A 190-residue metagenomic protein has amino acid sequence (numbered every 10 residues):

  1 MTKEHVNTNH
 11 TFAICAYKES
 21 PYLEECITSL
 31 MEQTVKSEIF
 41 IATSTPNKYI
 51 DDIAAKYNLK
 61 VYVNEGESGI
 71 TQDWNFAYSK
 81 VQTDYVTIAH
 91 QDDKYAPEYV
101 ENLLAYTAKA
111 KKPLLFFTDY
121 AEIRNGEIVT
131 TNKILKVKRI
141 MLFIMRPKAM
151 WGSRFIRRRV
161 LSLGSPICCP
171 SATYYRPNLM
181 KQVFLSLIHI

Functional and structural regions predicted by a protein language model:
M1-S29: N-proximal low-complexity "stem/linker" segments adjacent to membrane-targeting elements
T28-S37: Short, acidic, metal-binding catalytic loop of nucleotide-sugar glycosyltransferases
A42-D51, G66: A conserved acidic beta->alpha catalytic loop
E65-V81: Glycine-rich, basic loop-to-helix element that forms the pyrophosphate-binding segment of sugar-nucleotide handling
V86: Short aromatic/hydrophobic "clamp" motif used to bind/position activated sugar donors
H90-K94, D119: The conserved acidic donor/metal-binding loop of glycosyltransferases
E98-I134: Conserved donor NDP-sugar-binding/catalytic core segment of glycosyltransferases
L142-I188: Conserved nucleotide-sugar donor-binding catalytic segment
